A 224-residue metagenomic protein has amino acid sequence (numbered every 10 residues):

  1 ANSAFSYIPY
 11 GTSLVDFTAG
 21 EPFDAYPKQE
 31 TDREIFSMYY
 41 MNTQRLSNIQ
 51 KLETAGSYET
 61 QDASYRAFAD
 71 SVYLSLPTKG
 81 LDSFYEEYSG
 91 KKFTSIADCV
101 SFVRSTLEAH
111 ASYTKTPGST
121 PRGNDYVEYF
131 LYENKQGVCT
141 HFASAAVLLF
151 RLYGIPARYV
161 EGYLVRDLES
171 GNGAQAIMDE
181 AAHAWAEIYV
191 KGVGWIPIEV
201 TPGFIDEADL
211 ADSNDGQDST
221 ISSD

Functional and structural regions predicted by a protein language model:
A4-E133: Acidic low-complexity segments
D16, L46, P121, V138 (+2 more regions): Residues in flexible loops and secondary-structure boundaries
E34-F36, S101, G137, A184 (+1 more regions): Active-site-proximal helix/loop capping residues that flank conserved catalytic or ligand/cofactor
A55-Q61, N134, I205-E207, G216-S219: Short, low-complexity, polar/charged sequence segments that are solvent-exposed and flexible
S105, T140-S222: Hydrophobic/aromatic-rich core segments of domains that either
G123, L131-V138, F142, M178: Secondary-structure capping and boundary motifs in well-ordered enzyme cores
